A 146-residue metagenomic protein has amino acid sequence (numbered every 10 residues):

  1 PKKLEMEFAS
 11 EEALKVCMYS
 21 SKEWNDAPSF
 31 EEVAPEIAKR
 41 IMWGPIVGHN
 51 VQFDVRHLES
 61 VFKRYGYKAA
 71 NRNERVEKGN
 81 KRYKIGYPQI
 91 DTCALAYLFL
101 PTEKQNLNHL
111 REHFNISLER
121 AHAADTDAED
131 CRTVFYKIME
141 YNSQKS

Functional and structural regions predicted by a protein language model:
P1-E59, N108, E112-L118, H122: Conserved non-catalytic scaffold segment of RNase H-like nuclease domains
S21-W24, A69-E74, K78-I85, L118-H122: Short, surface-exposed acidic
H57-Y67: A short secondary-structure junction motif
V76-K104: Short alpha-helix plus adjacent loop in nuclease-associated cores
R111-H113, E129-S146: Acidic two-metal-ion nuclease catalytic site recognized across multiple nuclease folds, prominently DnaQ/RNase D-T
T126: Acidic donor-binding loop at a coil-to-helix junction in glycosyltransferase catalytic cores that engages
